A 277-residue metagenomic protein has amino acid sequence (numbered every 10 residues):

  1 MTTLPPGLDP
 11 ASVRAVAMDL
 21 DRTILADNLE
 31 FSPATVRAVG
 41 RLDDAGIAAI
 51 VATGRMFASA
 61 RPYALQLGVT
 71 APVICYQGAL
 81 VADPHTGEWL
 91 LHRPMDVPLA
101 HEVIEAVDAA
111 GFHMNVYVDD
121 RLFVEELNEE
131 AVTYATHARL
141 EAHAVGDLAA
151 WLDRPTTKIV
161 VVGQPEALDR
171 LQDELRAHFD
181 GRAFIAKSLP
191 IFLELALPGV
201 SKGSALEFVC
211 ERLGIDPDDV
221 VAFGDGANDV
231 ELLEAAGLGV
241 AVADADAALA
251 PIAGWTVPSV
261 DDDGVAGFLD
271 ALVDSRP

Functional and structural regions predicted by a protein language model:
T3-A15, S32, E194-P277: Mg2+-dependent phosphoryl-transfer enzymes with acidic/Ser/Thr/Gly-rich catalytic loops
M18: Active-site T/S-Asp motif of two-component receiver
D27-F31: Conserved ATPase-coupling elements of RecA-like P-loop NTPase cores
P33-A131: Active-site phosphate-binding/coordination module
T35, A60-A64, L171, L175 (+3 more regions): Hydrophobic packing residues within well-ordered alpha-helices of enzyme cores
L67-V69, Y76-Q77, F179-G181, A235-A236 (+1 more regions): Short, structured coil segments at secondary-structure junctions
A106, A110-F223, A227-E231, A235: Conserved acidic, metal-coordinating active-site core of Asp-based, Mg2+-dependent phosphoryl-transfer enzymes
